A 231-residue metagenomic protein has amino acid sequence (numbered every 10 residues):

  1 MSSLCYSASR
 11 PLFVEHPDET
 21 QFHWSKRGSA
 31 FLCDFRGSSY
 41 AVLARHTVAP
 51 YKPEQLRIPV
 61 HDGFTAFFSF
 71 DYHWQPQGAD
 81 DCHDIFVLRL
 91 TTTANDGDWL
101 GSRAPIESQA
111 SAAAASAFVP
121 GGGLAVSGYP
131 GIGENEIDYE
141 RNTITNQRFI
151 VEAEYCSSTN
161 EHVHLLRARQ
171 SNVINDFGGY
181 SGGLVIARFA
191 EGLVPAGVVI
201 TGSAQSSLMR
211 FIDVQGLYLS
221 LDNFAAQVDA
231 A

Functional and structural regions predicted by a protein language model:
S2-Y72, F86, T91, E152-S158 (+3 more regions): Catalytic histidine site
A49-H61, C82, N95-G101, I137-V151: Extended, non-catalytic subsegments within catalytic or DNA/protein-binding/adaptor domains
F68-A104: A basic- and aromatic-enriched beta-loop-alpha substructure that forms the phosphate/nucleotide- and DNA/RNA-contacting
R89-N95, Q109, L166-D176: A structural micro-motif recognizing beta-strand termini and the immediately following turn/loop segments
P105-I144: Short glycine/Trp-rich loop-beta-loop segment that forms part of the substrate-binding cleft
Y129-G178, G182: A mid-sequence, solvent-exposed acidic-amphipathic segment
V173-V199: Catalytic nucleophile loop of clan PA
Q215-A231: Juxtadomain coupling helices with adjacent low-complexity linkers
